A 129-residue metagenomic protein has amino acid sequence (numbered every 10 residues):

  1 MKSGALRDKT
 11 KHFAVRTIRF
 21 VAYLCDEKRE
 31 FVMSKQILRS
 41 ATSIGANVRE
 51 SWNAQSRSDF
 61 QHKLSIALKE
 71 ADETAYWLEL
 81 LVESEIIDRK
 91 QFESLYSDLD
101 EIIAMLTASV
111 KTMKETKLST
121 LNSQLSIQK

Functional and structural regions predicted by a protein language model:
M1-K129: Short, C-terminally biased terminal segments at protein or domain edges
